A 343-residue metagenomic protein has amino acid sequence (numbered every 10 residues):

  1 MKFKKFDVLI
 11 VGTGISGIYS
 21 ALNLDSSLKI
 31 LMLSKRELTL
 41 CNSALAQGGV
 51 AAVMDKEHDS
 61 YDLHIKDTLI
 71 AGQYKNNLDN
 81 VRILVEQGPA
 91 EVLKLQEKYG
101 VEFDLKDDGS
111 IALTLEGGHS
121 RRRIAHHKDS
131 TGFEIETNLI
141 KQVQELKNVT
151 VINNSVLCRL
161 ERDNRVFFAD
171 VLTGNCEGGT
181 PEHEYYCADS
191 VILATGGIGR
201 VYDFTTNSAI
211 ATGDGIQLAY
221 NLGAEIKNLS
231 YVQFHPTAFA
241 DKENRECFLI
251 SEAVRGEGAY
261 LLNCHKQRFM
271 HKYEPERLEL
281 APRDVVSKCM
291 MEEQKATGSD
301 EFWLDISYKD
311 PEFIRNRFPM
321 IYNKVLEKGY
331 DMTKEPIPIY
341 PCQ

Functional and structural regions predicted by a protein language model:
V8-M32: N-terminal Rossmann-like FAD-binding beta1-loop-alpha1 element of flavoenzymes
I10, G14-I15, E37, G197-G199 (+1 more regions): Residue-level detector of alpha-helix initiation sites
D25-Q47, E57: Glycine-rich FAD pyrophosphate-binding loop
A52-L84: Glycine-rich active-site loop/strand segments that organize a redox cofactor
L78-P89, R123-K141, I152, T205-G213 (+2 more regions): Short beta-strand to alpha-helix junction loop
K98-E182, C187-S190, A194, A238-D241 (+2 more regions): Conserved redox-cofactor binding core of oxidoreductases
L193-T206: Flavin (primarily FAD) binding-site architecture
L218, A224-P341: An anion/pyrophosphate-binding glycine-rich loop and adjacent beta-alpha core in soluble alpha-beta enzymes
